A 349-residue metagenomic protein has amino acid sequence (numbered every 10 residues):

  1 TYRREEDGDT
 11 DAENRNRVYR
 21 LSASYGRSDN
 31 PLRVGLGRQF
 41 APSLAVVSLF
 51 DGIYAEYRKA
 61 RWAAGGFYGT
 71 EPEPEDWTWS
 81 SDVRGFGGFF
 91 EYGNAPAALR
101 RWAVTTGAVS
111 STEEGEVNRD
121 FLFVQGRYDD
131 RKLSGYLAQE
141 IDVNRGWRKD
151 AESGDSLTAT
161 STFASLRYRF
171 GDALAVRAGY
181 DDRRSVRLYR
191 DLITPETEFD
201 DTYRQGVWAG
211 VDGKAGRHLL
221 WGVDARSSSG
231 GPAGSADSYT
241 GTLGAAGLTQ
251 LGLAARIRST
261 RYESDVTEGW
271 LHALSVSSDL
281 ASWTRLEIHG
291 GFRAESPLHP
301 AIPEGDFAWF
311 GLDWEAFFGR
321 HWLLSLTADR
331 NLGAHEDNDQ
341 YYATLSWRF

Functional and structural regions predicted by a protein language model:
T1-F349: Gram-negative and organellar
